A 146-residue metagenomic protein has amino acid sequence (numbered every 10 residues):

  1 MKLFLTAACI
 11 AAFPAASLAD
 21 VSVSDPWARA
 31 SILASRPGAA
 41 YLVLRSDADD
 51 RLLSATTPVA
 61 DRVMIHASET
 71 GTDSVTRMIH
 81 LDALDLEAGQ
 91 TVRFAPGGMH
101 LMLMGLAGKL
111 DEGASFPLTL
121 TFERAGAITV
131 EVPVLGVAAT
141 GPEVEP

Functional and structural regions predicted by a protein language model:
M1-C9: Sec-dependent signal peptide recognition, specifically the positively charged N-region followed immediately by
A12-L18: N-terminal signal peptide c-region/cleavage motif recognized by signal peptidases
D20-P146: Compact, glycine-rich, soluble single-domain proteins
